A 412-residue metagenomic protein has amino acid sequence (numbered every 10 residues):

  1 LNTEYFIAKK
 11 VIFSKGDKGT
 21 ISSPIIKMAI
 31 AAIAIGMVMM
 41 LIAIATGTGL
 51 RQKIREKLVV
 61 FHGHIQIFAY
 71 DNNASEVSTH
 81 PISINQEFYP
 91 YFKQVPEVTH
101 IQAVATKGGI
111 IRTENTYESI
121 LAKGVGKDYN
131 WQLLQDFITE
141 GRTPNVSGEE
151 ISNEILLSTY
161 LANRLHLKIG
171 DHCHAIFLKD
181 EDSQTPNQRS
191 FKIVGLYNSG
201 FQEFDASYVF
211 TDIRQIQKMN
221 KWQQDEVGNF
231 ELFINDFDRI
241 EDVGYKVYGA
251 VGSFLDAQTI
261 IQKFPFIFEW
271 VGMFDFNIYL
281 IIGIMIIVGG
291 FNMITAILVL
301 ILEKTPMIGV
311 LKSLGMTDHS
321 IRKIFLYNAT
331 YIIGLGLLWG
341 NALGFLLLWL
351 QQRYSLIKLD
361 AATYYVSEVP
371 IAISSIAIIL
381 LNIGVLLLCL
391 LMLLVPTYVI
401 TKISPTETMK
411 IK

Functional and structural regions predicted by a protein language model:
L1-M37, K412: N-terminal Sec/SRP start-transfer signal
I21-T48, G272-M307, T330-W339, L387-L393: Hydrophobic alpha-helical transmembrane segments of multi-pass inner-membrane transport and secretion
R51-N85: Membrane-interface junction motifs in transport/secretion proteins
Q86-Q224: A structural signal for hydrophobic secondary-structure junctions, strongest on transmembrane helix-loop-helix units
K179-E181, T185-I278: Mechanotransmission and gating elements of multispan inner-membrane complexes involved in transport and envelope
L298, M307-Q352: Transmembrane alpha-helical interface segments in multi-pass membrane proteins
K323, L338-L381, L394-K402: Short helix-loop junctions at transmembrane helix boundaries
Y398-K412: Short cytosolic juxtamembrane segments of multi-pass membrane proteins
